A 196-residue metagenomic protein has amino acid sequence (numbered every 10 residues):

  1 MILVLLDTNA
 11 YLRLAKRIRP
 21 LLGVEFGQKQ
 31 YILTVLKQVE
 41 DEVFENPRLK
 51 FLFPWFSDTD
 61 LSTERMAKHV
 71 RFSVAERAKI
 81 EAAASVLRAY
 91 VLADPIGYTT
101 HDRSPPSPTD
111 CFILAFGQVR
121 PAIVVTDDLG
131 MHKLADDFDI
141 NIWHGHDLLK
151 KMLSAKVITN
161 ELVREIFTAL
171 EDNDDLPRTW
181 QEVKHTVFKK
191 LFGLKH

Functional and structural regions predicted by a protein language model:
I2-A122, L129-H132, D147-L153, R164-E171 (+1 more regions): Active-site-proximal, substrate-binding regions of enzyme catalytic domains and RNA-binding/basic surfaces
I123, N141: Residue-level detector of anion-binding/catalytic polar loops
A135: Basic, alpha-helical nucleic-acid-binding regions used in initiation and control of genome expression
W143, L162-V163: Active-site-adjacent betaalpha module
